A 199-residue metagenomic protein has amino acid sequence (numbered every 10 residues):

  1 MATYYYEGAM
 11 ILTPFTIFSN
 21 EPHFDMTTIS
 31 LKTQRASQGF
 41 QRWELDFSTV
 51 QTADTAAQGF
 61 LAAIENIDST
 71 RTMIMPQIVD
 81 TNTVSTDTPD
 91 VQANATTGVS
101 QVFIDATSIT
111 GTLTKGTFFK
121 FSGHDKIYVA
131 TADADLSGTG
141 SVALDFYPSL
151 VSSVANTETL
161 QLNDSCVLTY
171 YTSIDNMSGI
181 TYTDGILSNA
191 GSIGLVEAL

Functional and structural regions predicted by a protein language model:
M1-L199: Extracellular/virion structural assembly segments
